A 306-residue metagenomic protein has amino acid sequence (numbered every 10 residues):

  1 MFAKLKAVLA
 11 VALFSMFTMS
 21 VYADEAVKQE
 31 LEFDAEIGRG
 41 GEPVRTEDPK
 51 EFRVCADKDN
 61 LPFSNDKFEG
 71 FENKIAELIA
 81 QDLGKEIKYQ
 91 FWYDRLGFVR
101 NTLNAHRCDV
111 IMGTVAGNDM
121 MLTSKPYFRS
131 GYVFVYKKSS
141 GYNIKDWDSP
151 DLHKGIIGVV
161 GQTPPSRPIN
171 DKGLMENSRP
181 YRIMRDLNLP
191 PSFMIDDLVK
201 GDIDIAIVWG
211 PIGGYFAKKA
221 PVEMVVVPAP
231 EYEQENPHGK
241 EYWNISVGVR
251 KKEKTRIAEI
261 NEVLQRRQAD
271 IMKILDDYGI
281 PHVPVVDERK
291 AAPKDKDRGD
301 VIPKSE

Functional and structural regions predicted by a protein language model:
M1-L9: Bacterial N-terminal signal peptides that target proteins for export
V8-T18: Bacterial N-terminal signal peptides
D24-I37, G70-D82, S139-G141, W147-P164 (+1 more regions): Extended ligand-binding regions for polar small-molecule ligands
E25-N118, L187-N188, Y278: Extracytoplasmic small-molecule ligand-binding "clamshell" domains of the periplasmic binding protein/Venus flytrap
D57-K58, R129-Y136, G141, K218-L264 (+1 more regions): Periplasmic-binding protein-like
K58-P62, D66-Q81, F134-P190, I205 (+2 more regions): Bilobed "Venus flytrap"/periplasmic-binding protein-like clamshell domains and structurally analogous long
E77, Q81-D82, E86-D151, Q162 (+3 more regions): Acidic, polar ligand-binding/catalytic clefts
K85-E86, N104-G113, K154-I156, F193-M194 (+3 more regions): Alpha-to-beta junction loops
